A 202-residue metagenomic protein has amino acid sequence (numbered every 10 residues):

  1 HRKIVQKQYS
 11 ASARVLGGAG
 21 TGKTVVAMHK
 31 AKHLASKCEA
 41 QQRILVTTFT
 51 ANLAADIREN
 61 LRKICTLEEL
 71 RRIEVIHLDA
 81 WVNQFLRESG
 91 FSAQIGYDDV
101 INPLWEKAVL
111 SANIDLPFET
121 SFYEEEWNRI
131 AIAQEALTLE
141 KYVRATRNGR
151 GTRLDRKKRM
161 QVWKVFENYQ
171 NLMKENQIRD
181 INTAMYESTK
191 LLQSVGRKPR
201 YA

Functional and structural regions predicted by a protein language model:
H1-Q6, A11-A19, T24-V25, E74-I76 (+3 more regions): Conserved helicase NTPase motor core
H1-S92: P-loop NTPase Walker
K32, R58, V109, E124-I132 (+2 more regions): Short, amphipathic alpha-helical segments that act as regulatory/interfacial helices in nucleotide-processing proteins
S36-A40, K63-L67, I114, N171 (+2 more regions): Secondary-structure boundary motif
V46, A55-L61, T152-K164: Conserved P-loop
R62, E69-E74, L78-I114, N168 (+2 more regions): Conserved P-loop NTPase motor core of helicases/translocases
G90-K158: ATP-hydrolysis module of ASCE/P-loop NTPase motor domains, specifically the Walker B Asp-Glu catalytic pair
